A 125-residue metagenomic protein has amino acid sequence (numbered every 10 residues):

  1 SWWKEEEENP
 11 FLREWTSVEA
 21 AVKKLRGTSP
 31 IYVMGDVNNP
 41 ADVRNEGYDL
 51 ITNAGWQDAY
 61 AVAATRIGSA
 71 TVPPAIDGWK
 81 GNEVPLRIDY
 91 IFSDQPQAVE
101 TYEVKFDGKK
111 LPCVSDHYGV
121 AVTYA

Functional and structural regions predicted by a protein language model:
S1-A125: Active-site regions of metal-assisted phosphoester/phosphodiester hydrolases, unifying DNase/endonuclease modules
